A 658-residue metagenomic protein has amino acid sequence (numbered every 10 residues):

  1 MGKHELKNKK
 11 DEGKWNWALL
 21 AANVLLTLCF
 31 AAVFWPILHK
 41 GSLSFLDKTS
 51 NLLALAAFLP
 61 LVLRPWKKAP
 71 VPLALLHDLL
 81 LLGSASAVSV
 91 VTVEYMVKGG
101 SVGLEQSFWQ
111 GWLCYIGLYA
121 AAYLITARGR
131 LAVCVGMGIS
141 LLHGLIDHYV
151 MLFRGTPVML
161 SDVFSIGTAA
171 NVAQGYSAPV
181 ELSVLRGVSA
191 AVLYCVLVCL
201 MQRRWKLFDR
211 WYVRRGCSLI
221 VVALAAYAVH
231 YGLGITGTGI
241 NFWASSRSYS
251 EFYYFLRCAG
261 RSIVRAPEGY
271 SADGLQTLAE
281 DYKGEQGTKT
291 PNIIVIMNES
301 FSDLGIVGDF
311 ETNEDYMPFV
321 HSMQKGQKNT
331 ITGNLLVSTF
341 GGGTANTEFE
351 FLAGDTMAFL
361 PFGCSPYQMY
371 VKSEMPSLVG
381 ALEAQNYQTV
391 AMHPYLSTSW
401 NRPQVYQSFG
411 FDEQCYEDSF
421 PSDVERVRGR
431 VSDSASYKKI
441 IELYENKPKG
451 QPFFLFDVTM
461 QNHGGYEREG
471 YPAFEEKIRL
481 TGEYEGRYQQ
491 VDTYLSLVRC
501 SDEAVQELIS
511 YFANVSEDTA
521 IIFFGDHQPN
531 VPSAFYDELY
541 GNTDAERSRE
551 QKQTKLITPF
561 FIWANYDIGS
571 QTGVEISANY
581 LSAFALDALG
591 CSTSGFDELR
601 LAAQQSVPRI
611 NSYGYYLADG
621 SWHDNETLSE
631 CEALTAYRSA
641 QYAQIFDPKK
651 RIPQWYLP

Functional and structural regions predicted by a protein language model:
G2, L6-S245: Transmembrane and membrane-interface helices of multi-pass, inner-membrane envelope-modifying transferases
K7, L59-K67, I125, V213-R214 (+2 more regions): Short, motif-level signal for alpha-helix interfacial/capping segments enriched in acidic residues and aromatics/proline
F58, T92-V93, A169, F252-F255 (+4 more regions): Generic structural signal of hydrophobic/aromatic residues within well-ordered alpha-helices of folded domains
A127, S161-F164, Y270, D315 (+1 more regions): Short coil/turn linker and secondary-structure boundary residues
I139, V163-I166, Y249-F252, L256 (+4 more regions): Alpha-helix initiation and N-capping motif
R154, D162-Q174, S183-R186, Y254-E268 (+2 more regions): Short alpha-helical interface patches
H230-I296, G308: Membrane-interface segments at or immediately adjacent to transmembrane helices that form the boundary between
E280-T288, V295-N298, D303-P658: Solvent-exposed soluble domains appended to multi-pass membrane proteins
